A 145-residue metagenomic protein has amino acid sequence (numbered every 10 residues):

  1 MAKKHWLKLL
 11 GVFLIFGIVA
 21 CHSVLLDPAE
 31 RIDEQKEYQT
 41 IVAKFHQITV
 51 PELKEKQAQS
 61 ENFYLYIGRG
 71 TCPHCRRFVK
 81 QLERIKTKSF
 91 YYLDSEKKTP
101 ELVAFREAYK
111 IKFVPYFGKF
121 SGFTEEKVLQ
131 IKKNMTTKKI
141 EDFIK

Functional and structural regions predicted by a protein language model:
A2-F13, H22-N62, K139, F143-K145: N-terminal leader/targeting and pre-domain segments
A43, L65-T71, K127-I131: Second-shell loop/turn segments in exported
Q47, Y66-R69, K88-V103: Thiol-based oxidoreductase modules, predominantly thioredoxin-like and allied folds used for disulfide exchange
V50-K88: Local sequence-structure signature of Cys/Sec-based thiol-disulfide redox active-site neighborhoods
G70-H74, E96-T99, K112, E125: Solvent-exposed loop/turn segments at secondary-structure junctions within structured extracellular/periplasmic domains
E101-T124: Structural alpha/beta surface segment adjacent to cysteine/selenocysteine redox centers across thiol/disulfide enzymes
G118-K145: Non-catalytic, surface beta->alpha helical segment in thiol-disulfide oxidoreductase systems
